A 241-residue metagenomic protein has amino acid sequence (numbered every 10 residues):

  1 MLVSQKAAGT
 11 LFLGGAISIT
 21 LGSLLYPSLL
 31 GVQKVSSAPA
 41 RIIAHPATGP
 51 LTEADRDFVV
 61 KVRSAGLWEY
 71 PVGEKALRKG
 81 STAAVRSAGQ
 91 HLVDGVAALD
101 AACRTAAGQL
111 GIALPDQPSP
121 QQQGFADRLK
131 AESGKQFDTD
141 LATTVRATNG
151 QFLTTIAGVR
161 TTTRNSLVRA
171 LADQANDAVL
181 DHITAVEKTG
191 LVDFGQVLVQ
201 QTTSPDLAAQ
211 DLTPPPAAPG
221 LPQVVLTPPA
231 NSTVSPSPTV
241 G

Functional and structural regions predicted by a protein language model:
M1-A7: Short, Lys/Arg-rich N-terminal segment immediately upstream of the first membrane anchor
T10-P27: Hydrophobic membrane-insertion alpha-helices, especially the h-region of bacterial N-terminal signal peptides
G22-G241: All-alpha RGS (Regulator of G-protein Signaling) helical domain and cognate RGS-like helical scaffolds
